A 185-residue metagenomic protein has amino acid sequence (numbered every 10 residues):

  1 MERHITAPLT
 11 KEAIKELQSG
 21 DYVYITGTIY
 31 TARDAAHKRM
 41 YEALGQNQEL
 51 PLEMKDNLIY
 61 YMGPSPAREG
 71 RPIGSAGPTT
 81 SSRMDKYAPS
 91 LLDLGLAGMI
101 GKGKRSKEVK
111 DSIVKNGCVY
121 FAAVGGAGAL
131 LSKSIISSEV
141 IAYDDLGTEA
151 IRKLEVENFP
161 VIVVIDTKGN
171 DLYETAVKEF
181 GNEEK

Functional and structural regions predicted by a protein language model:
M1-L9: Short, structured beta-strand/loop micro-motifs enriched in basic residues and often containing a Trp
L9-K11, I29-Y30: Short polar catalytic/cofactor-binding loops
T31-A32, A36-F159: Feature captures the catalytic cores and cofactor-binding loops of soluble hydro-lyases/lyases that act on carboxylate
A88, V164-K185: Active-site/ligand-binding-proximal alpha/beta "capping" segment
